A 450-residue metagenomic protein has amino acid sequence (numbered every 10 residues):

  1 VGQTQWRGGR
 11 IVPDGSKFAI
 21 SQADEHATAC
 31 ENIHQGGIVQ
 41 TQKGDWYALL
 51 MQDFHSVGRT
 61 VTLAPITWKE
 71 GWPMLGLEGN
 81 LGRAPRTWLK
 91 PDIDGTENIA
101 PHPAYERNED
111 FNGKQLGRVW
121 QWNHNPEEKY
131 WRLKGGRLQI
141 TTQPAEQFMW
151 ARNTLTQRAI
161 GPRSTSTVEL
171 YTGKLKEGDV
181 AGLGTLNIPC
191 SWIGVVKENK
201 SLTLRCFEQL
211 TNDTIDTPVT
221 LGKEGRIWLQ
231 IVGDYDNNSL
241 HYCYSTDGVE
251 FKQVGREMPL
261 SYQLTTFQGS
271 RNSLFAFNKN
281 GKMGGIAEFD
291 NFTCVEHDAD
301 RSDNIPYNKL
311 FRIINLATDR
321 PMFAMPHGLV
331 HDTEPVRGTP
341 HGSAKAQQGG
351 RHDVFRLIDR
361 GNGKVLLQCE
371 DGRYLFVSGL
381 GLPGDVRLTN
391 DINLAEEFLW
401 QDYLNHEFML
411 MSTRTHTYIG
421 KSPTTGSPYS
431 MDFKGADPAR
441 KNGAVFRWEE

Functional and structural regions predicted by a protein language model:
V1-Y307, G350-V354, A395-L399: Carbohydrate-active catalytic/glycan-binding domains of CAZyme proteins, especially the secreted or lumenal ectodomains
R301-E450: Lectin-like carbohydrate-binding module/patch detector with strong preference for beta-trefoil
